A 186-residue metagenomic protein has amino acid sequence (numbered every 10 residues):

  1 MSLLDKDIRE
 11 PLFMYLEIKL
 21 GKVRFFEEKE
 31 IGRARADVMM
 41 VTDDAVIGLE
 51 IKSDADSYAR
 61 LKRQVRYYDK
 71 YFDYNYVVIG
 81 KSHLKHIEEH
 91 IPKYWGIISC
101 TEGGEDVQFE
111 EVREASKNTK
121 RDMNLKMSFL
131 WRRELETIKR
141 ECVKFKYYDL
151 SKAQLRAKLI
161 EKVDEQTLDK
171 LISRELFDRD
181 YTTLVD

Functional and structural regions predicted by a protein language model:
L3-D43, I47, K158: Active-site metal-binding core of divalent-cation-utilizing nuclease and nuclease-like domains
G32-V46, E88-G104: Conserved N-terminal glycine/acidic-rich loop preference
R33, A55-D56: Short acidic loop-to-helix transition motifs that present clustered carboxylates
I47-D54: Active-site ExK catalytic segment of metal-dependent nucleases
D56-C100: Catalytic cores of nucleic-acid endonucleases
G96-D186: Non-catalytic C-terminal interaction segments of nucleic acid-processing enzymes
